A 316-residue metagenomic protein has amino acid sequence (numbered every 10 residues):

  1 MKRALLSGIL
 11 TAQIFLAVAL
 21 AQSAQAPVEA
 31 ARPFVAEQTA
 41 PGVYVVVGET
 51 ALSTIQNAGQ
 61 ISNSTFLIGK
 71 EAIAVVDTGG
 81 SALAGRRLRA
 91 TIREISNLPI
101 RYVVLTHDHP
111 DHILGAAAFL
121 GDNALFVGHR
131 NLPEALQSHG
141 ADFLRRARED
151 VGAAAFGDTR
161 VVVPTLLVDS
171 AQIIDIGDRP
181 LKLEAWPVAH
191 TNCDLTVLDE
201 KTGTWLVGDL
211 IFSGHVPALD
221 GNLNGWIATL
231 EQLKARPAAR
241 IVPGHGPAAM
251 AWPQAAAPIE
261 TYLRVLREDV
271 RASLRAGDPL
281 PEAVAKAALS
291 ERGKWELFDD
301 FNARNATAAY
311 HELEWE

Functional and structural regions predicted by a protein language model:
S7-A19: Bacterial N-terminal signal peptides
A40-E94, L195-V207: Conserved beta-strand hairpin/beta-sheet module of binuclear metal-dependent hydrolase folds, prominently
G42, L67, D77, I92 (+10 more regions): Divalent metal-coordination and catalytic microenvironments
V76-T78, R101-H109, V127-R130, W186 (+3 more regions): Active-site neighborhood of phospho(di)ester-bond hydrolases with catalytic His/Asp-centered motifs
R86, A90-I173, N192, E268: Active-site HxH/HxHxD metal-binding segment of metal-dependent hydrolases
L167-D199: Core dinuclear metal-dependent hydrolase active-site scaffold
L198, I227-D278, E282: Divalent-metal (often Zn2+) His-rich catalytic cores of metallo-beta-lactamase-fold enzymes
R275-E316: C-terminal regulatory/interaction regions
